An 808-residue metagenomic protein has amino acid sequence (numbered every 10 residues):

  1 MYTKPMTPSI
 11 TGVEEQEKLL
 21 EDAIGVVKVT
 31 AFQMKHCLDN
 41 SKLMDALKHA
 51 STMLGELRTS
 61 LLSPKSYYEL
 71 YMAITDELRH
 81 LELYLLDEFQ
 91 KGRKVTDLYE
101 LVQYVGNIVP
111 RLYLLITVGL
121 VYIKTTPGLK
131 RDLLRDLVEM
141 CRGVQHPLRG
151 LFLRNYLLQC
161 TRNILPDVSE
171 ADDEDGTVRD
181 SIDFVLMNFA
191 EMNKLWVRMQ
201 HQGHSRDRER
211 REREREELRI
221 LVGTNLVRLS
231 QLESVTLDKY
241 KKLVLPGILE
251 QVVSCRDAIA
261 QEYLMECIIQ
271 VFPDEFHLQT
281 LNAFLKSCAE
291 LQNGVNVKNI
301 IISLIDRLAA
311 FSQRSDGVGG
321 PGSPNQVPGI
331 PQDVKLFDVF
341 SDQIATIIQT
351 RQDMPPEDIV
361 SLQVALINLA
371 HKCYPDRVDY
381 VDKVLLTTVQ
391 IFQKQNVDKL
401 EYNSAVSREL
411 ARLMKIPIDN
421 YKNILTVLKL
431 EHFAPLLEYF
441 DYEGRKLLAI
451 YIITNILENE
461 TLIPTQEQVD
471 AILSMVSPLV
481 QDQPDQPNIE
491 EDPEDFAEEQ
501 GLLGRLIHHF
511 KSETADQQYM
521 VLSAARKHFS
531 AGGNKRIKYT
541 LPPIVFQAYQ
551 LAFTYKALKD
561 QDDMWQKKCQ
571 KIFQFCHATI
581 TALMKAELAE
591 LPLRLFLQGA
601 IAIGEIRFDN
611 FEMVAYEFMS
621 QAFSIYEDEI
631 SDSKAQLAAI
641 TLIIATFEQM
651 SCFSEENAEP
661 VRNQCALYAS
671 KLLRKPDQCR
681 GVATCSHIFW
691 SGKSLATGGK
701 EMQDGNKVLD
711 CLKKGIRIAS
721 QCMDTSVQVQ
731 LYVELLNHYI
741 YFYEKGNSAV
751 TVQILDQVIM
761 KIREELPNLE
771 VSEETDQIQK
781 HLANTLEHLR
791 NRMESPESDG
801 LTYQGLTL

Functional and structural regions predicted by a protein language model:
M1-I452, A622-I625, E629-S651, P660-C665 (+3 more regions): Long amphipathic alpha-helical scaffold regions
E458-V469, L473-L755: Extended, charge-rich low-complexity regions and/or helical-solenoid scaffolds
